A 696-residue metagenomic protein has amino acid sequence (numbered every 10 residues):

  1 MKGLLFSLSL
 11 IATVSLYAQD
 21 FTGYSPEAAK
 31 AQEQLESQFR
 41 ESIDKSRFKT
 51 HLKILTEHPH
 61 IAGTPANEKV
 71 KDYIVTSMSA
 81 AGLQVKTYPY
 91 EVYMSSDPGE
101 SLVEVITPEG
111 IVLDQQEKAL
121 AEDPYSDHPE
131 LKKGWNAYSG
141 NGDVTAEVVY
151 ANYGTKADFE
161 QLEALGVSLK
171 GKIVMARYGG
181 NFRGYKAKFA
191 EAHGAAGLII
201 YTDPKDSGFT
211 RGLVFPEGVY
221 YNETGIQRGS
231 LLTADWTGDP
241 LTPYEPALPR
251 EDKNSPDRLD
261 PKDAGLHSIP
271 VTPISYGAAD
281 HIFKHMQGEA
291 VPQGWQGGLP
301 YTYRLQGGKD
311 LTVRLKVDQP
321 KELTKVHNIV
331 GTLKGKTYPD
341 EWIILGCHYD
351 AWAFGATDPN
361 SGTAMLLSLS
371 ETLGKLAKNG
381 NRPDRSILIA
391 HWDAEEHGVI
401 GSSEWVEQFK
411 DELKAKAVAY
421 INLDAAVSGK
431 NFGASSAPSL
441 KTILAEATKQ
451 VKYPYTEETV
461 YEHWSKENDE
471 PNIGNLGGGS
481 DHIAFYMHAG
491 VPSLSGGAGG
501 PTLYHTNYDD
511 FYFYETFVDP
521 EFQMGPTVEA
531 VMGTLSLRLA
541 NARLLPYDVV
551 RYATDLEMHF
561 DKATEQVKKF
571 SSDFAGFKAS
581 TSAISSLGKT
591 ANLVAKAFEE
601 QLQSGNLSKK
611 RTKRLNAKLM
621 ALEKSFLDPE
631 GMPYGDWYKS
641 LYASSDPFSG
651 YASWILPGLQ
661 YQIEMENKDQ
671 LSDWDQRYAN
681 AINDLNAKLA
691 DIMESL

Functional and structural regions predicted by a protein language model:
L5-S15: Bacterial N-terminal signal peptides
D20-K30, K53-I173, P204, P216 (+2 more regions): Noncatalytic luminal/extracellular "stalk/propeptide" segments of secretory-pathway proteins
Q34-S42, T56-P65, S101-L102, G134-S139 (+13 more regions): Second-shell loop/turn segments in exported
S126-Q161, T237-T357, S368-E371, K375-N381: Soluble metallo-hydrolase cores and metallopeptidase-like ectodomains found primarily in the secretory/periplasmic
E147-Y220, K336-D340, W352, L367 (+2 more regions): A conserved hydrophobic secondary-structure block that centers on an alpha-helix together with its immediately flanking
P204, I329, L345-V399, E404 (+1 more regions): Alpha-helical metal-binding/catalytic segments enriched in His/Glu/Asp
N222-A290, Y338, D393-D510, E515 (+5 more regions): Metal-dependent peptidase/peptidase-like ectodomains
P526, A530-L696: C-terminal non-catalytic alpha-helical accessory regions
